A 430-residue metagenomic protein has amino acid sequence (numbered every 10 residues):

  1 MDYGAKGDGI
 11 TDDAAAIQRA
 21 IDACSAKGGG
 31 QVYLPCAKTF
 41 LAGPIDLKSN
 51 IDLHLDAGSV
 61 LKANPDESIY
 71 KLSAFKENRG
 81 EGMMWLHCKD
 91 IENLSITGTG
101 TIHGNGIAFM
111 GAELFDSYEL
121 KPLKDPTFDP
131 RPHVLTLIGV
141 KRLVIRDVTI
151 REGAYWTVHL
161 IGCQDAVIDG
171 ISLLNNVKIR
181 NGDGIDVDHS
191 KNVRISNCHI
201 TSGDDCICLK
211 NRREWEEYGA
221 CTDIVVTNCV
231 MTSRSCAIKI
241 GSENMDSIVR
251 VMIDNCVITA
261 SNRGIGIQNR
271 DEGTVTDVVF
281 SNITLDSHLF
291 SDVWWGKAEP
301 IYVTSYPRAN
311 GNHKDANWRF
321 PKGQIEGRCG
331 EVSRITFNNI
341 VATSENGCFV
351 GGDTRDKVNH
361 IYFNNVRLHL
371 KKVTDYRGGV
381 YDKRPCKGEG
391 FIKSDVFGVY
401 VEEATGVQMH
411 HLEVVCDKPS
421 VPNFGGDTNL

Functional and structural regions predicted by a protein language model:
M1-L430: Extracellular/periplasmic carbohydrate-active domains that bind, remodel, or depolymerize complex polysaccharides
